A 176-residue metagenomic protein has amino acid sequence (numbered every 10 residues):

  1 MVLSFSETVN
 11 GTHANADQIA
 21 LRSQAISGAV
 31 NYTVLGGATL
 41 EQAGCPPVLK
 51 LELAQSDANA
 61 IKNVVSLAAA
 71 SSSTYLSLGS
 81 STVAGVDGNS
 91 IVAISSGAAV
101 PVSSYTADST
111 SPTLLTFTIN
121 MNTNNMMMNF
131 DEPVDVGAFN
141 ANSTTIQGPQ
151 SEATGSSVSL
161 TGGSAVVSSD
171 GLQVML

Functional and structural regions predicted by a protein language model:
M1-L176: Non-catalytic beta-sheet/beta-sandwich ligand-binding modules that flank or precede catalytic cores
